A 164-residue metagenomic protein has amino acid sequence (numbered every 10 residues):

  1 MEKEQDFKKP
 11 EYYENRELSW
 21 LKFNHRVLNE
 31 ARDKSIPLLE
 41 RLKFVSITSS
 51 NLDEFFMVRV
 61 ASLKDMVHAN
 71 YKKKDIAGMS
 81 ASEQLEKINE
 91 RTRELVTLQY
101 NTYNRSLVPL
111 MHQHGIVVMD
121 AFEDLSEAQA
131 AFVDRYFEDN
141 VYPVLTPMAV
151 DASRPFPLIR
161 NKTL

Functional and structural regions predicted by a protein language model:
E2-L164: N-terminal non-catalytic structural scaffold regions of very large proteins
